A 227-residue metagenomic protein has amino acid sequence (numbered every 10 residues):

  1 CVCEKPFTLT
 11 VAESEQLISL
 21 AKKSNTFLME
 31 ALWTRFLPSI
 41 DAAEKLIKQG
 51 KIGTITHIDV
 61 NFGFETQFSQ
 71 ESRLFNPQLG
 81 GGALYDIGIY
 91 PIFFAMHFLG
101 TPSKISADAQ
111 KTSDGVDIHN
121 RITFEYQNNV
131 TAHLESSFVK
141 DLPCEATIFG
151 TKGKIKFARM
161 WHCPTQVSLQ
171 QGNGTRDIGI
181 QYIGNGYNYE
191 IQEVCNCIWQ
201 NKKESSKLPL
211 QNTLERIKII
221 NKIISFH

Functional and structural regions predicted by a protein language model:
C1-R35: Beta-strand-loop-alpha-helix segment that lines the small-molecule cofactor/substrate pocket of alpha/beta enzymes
S14, S39-I40, P91-I92, H119 (+3 more regions): A general structural signal for well-ordered alpha-helical segments in protein cores
S19-F27, D41-T56, Y126, G150: Basic phosphate/pyrophosphate-binding loop/patch that engages nucleotide-derived ligands
T34-S106: Predominantly a Rossmann-like dinucleotide-binding segment in NAD(P)-dependent oxidoreductases
L79-Y85, R176-N185: A short glycine-threonine-serine/GTX helix/turn-capping micro-motif
F93-Q166, Q192-K202: Contiguous beta-strand/loop segments that form the cofactor/metal-binding neighborhood of enzyme cores
Q127, E193-H227: C-terminal helix-rich "cap/oligomerization" subdomain common to oxidoreductases
I180-Q192, L208: Active-site loop of classical SDR/Rossmann-like NAD(P)-dependent oxidoreductases, centered on the catalytic Tyr-X3-Lys
